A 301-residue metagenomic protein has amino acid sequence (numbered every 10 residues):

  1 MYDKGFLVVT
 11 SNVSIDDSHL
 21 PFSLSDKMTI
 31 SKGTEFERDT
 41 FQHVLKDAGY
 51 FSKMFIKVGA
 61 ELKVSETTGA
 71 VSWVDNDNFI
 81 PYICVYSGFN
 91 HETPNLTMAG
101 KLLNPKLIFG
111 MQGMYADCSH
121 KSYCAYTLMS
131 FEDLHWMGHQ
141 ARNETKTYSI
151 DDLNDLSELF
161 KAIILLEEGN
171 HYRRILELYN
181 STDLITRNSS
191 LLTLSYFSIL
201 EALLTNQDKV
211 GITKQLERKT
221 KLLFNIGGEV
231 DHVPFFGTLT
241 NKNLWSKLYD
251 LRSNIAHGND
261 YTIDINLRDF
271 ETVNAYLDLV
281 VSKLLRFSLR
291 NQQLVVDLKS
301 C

Functional and structural regions predicted by a protein language model:
M1-L194, S198, R268-C301: Charged, non-catalytic interaction/linker regions at domain boundaries that couple catalytic cores to substrate
L153-L159, T213, E229-H232, N241 (+1 more regions): Short amphipathic alpha-helical segments that mediate assembly, nucleic-acid/protein binding, or membrane association
E168-Y172, L216-K221, W245, D250-S253: A glycine-rich, aromatic-flanked flexible loop/lid motif
T182-I185, F235-N241: Active-site-adjacent structural elements in folded domains
S198-L239: Flexible secondary-structure boundary motifs
D208, D250-Y261, S282-Q293: Charged/polar positions within long, soluble alpha-helices
G237-L267: Histidine-centered, metal-coordinating catalytic motifs and their short helical/loop contexts
